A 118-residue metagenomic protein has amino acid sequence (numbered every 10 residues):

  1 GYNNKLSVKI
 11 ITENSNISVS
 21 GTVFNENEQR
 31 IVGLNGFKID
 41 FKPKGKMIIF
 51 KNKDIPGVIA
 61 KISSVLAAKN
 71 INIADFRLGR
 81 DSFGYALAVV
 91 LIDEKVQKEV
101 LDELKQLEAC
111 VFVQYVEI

Functional and structural regions predicted by a protein language model:
G1-I118: A conserved regulatory-domain signal marking ACT and ACT-like small-molecule sensing domains and adjacent regulatory
